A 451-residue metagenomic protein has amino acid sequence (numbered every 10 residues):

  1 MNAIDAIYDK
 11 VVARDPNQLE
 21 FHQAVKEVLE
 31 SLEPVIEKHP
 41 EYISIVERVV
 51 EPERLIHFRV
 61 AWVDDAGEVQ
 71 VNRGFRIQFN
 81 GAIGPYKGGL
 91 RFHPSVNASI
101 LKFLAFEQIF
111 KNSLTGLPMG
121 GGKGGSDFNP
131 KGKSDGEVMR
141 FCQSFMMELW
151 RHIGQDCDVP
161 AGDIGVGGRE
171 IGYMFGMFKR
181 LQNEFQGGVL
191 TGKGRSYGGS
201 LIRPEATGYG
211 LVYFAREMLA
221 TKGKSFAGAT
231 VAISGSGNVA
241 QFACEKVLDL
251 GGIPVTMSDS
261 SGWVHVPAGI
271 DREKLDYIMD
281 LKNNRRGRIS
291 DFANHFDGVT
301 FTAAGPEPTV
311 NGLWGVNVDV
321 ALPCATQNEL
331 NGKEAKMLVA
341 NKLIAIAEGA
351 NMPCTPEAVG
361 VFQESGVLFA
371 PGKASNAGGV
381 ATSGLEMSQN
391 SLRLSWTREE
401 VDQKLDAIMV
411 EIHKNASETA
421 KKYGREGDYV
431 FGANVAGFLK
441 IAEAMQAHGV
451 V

Functional and structural regions predicted by a protein language model:
M1-I202, K440-G449: N-terminal ligand-binding/catalytic initiation module
N2, P16, E20-Q23, E27 (+24 more regions): Conserved active-site and cofactor/substrate-binding residues in soluble primary-metabolism enzymes
N2-A24, M218, C324, M337-V451: Adenosine-phosphate binding glycine-rich loop
K10, R14, V28-K38, L104-K111 (+12 more regions): Change "in soluble alpha/beta enzymes" to "in soluble alpha/beta proteins
C157-A161, F185-V189, I233, T256-D259 (+4 more regions): General beta-strand structural signal in soluble alpha/beta enzymes
R180, R216-K224, Q327, K336 (+1 more regions): Conserved helix-loop functional segments at active or binding sites
G194, G199-G315: Glycine-rich phosphate/diphosphate-binding loop of Rossmann-like nucleotide-binding domains
G262-F369, A374: Rossmann-like adenosine-cofactor binding region
